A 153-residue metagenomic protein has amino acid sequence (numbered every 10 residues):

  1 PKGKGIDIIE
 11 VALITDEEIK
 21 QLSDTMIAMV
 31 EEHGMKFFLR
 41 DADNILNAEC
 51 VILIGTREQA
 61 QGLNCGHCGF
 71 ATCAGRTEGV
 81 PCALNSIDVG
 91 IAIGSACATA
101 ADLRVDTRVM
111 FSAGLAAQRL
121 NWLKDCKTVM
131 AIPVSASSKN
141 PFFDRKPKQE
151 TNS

Functional and structural regions predicted by a protein language model:
P1-S153: Acidic, surface-exposed loops and disordered segments
